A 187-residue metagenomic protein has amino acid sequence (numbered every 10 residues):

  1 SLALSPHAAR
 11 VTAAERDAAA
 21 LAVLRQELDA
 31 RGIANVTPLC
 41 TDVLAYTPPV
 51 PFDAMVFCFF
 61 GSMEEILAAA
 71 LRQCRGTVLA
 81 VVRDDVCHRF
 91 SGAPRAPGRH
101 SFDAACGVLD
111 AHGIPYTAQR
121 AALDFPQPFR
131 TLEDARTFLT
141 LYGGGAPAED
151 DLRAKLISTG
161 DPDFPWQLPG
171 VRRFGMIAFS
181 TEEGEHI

Functional and structural regions predicted by a protein language model:
S1-A8: Conserved SAM-binding loop of SAM-dependent methyltransferases across substrates and taxa, primarily the Class I
R10-E15: Conserved SAM-binding motif I beta-strand of class I
D17-A19: Conserved SAM/SAH-binding beta-strand->alpha-helix loop
L24-R25: Conserved SAM-binding loop
G32-V43: Conserved SAM-binding strand-loop segment of SAM-dependent methyltransferases
F60-Q73: A short, conserved alpha-helix within the catalytic core of class I
R75-R89: Conserved beta-strand signature within the Rossmann-like core of class I S-adenosyl-L-methionine
Q119-I187: Conserved Class I S-adenosyl-L-methionine
